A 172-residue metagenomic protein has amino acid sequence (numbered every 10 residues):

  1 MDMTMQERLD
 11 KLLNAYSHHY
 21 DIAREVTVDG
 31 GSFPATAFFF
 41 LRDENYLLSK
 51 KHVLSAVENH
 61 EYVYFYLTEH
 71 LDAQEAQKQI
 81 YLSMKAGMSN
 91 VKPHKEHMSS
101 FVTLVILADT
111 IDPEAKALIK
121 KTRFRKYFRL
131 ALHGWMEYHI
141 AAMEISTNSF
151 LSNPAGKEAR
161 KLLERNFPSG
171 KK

Functional and structural regions predicted by a protein language model:
M1-T68: N-terminal, charge-rich interaction modules
L12-Y20, R24, S83-H94, I119-K126: Hydrophobic, Leu/Ile/Phe/Ala-enriched alpha-helical segments that form helix-helix packing faces
V53-A56, K92-E96: Short, flexible, solvent-exposed loop/turn segments with mixed acidic/basic and small polar residues
N59-Y62, S99-V102, Y138: Short, surface-exposed beta-edge/turn micro-motifs
F65-H70, I106-D109: Structural motif
H70-K85, S89, P113-A117: Active-site-adjacent loop/helix micro-motif of nuclease/hydrolase catalytic cores
H94-I119: Nucleic-acid nuclease catalytic cores
K121-K172: Charged, structured surface patches that assemble and position nucleic-acid processing machinery
